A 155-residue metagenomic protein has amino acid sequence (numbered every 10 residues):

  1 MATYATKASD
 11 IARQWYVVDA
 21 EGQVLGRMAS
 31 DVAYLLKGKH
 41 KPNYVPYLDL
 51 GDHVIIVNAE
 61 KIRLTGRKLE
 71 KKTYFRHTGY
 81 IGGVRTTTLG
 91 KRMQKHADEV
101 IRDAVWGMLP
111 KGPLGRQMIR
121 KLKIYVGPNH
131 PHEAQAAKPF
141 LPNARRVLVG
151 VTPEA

Functional and structural regions predicted by a protein language model:
M1-D103, L109, P113, P131-A155: Ribosome large-subunit tunnel/peptidyl-transferase-proximal elements
G115-Y125: C-terminal structural segments of small proteins and small subunits
G127-N129: Residues that form or immediately flank small-molecule/cofactor binding pockets and catalytic motifs
